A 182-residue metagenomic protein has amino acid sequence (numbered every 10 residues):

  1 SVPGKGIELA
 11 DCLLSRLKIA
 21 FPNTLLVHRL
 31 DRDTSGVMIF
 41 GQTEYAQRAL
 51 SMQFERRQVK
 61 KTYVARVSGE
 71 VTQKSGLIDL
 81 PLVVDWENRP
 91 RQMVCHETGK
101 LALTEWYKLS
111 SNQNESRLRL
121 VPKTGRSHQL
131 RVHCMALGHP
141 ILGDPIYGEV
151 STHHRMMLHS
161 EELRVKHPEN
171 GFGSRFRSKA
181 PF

Functional and structural regions predicted by a protein language model:
S1-F182: RNA pseudouridine synthases
